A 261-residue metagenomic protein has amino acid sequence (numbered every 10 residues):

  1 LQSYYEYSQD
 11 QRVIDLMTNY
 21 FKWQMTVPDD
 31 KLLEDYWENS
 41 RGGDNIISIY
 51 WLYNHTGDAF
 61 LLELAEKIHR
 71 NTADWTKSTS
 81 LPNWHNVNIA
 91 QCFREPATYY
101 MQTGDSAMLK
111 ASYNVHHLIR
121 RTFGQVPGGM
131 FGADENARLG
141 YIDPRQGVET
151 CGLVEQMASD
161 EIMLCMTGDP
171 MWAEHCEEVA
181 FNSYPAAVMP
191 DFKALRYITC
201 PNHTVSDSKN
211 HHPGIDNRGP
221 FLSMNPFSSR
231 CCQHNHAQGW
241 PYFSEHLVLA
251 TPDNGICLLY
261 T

Functional and structural regions predicted by a protein language model:
L1-L259: Glycan-recognition and catalytic cores of secretory/periplasmic carbohydrate-active enzymes
